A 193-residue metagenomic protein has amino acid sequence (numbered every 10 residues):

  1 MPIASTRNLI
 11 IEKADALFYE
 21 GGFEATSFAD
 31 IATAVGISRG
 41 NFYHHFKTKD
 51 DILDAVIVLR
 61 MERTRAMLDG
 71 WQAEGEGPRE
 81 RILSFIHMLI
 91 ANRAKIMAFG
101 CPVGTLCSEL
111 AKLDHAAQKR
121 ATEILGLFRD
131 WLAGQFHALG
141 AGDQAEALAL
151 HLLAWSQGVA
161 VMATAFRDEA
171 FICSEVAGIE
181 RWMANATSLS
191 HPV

Functional and structural regions predicted by a protein language model:
T6-L9, K13-D51, A55: Helix-turn-helix
A55, D69-F99, A149-L152: Hydrophobic alpha-helical connector segments
V58-R65: Short, basic, alpha-helical segments at the C-terminal edge of helix-turn-helix-like DNA-binding modules
E80, S84, T105, A147-A154 (+2 more regions): Amphipathic alpha-helical interaction segments
R81, K95-A116: Amphipathic alpha-helical segments used for helix-helix packing
N92, S108, K112, L153-F171 (+1 more regions): Amphipathic C-terminal alpha-helical segment
L113-H115, L125-A149, M183-V193: Hydrophobic alpha-helical bundle segments that form small-molecule/ligand-binding pockets
